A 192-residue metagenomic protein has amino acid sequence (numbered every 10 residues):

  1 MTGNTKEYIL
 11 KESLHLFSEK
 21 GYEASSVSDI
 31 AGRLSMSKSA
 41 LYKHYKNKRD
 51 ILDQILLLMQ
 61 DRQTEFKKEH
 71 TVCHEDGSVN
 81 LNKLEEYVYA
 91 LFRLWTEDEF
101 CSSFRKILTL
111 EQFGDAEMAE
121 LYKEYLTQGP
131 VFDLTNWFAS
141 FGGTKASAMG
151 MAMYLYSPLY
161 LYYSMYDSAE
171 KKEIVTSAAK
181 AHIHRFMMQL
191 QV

Functional and structural regions predicted by a protein language model:
M1-G3: N-terminal intrinsically disordered/low-complexity leader segments
Y8, E12, L16-L58: Helix-turn-helix
L10, D53, E85, Y89 (+6 more regions): An amphipathic alpha-helix signature
Q54, K68-D98, K145-A152: Hydrophobic alpha-helical connector segments
M59-L81, E170, I174-V175: Short, flexible, glycine-rich and Lys/Arg-enriched loop motifs at helix boundaries that contact anionic partners
Y89-T96, R105-G114, Q189: Helix-loop "lid/cap" segments that line or gate small-molecule binding pockets
E97, T109, F113-G142: Amphipathic alpha-helical packing segments from all-alpha helical-bundle domains
E120, E124, F138-F186: Hydrophobic/aromatic-rich alpha-helical bundle segments in the mid-to-C-terminal region
